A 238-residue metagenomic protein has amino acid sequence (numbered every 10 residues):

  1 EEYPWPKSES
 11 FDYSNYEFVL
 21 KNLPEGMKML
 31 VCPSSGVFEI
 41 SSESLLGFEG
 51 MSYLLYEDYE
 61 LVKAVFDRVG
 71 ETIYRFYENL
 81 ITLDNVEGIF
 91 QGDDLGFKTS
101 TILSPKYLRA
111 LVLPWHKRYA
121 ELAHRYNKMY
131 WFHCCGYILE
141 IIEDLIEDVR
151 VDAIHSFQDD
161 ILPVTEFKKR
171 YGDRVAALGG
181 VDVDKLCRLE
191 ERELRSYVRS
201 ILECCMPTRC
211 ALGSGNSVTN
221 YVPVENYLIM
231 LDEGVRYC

Functional and structural regions predicted by a protein language model:
E2-C238: Active-site loop segments of alpha/beta catalytic cores
